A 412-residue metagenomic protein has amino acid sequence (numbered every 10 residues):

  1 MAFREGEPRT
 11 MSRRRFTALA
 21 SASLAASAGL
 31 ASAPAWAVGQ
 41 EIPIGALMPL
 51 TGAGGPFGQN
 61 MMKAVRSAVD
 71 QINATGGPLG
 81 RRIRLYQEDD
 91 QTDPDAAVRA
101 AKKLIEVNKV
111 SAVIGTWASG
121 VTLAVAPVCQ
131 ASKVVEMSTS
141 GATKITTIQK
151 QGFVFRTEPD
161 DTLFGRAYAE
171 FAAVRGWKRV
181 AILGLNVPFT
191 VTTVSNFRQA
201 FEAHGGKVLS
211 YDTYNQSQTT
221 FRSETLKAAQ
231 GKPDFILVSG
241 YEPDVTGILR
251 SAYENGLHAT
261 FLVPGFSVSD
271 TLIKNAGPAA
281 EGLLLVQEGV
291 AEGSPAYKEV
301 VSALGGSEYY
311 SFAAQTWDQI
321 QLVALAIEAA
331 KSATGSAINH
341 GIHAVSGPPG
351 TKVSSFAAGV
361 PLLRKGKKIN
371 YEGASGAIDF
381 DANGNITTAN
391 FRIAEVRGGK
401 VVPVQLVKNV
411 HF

Functional and structural regions predicted by a protein language model:
A2-E7, S12-L19, S27, A33-F412: Extracytosolic ligand-binding ectodomains
